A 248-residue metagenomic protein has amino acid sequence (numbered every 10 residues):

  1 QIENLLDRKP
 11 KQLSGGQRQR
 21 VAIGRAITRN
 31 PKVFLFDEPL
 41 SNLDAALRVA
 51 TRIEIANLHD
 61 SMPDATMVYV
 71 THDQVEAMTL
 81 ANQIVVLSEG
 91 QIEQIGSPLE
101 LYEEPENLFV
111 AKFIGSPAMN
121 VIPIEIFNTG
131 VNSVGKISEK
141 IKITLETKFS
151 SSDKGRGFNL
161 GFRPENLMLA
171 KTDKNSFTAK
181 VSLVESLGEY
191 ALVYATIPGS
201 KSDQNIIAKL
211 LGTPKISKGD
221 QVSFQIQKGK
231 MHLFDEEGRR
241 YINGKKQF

Functional and structural regions predicted by a protein language model:
Q1-F109: ABC ATPase nucleotide-binding domains
G15-G16, G24, G90, G96 (+6 more regions): Glycine-centered flexibility sites
F36-L40, A46, E54-I55, A81 (+7 more regions): A generic short-segment signal for beta-strand/edge and adjacent turn/coil regions
E104-I126, Q227: C-terminal boundary and immediately downstream tail of ABC-type ATPase nucleotide-binding domains
P117-V121, G130-F248: Non-catalytic connector elements of ABC transporters
